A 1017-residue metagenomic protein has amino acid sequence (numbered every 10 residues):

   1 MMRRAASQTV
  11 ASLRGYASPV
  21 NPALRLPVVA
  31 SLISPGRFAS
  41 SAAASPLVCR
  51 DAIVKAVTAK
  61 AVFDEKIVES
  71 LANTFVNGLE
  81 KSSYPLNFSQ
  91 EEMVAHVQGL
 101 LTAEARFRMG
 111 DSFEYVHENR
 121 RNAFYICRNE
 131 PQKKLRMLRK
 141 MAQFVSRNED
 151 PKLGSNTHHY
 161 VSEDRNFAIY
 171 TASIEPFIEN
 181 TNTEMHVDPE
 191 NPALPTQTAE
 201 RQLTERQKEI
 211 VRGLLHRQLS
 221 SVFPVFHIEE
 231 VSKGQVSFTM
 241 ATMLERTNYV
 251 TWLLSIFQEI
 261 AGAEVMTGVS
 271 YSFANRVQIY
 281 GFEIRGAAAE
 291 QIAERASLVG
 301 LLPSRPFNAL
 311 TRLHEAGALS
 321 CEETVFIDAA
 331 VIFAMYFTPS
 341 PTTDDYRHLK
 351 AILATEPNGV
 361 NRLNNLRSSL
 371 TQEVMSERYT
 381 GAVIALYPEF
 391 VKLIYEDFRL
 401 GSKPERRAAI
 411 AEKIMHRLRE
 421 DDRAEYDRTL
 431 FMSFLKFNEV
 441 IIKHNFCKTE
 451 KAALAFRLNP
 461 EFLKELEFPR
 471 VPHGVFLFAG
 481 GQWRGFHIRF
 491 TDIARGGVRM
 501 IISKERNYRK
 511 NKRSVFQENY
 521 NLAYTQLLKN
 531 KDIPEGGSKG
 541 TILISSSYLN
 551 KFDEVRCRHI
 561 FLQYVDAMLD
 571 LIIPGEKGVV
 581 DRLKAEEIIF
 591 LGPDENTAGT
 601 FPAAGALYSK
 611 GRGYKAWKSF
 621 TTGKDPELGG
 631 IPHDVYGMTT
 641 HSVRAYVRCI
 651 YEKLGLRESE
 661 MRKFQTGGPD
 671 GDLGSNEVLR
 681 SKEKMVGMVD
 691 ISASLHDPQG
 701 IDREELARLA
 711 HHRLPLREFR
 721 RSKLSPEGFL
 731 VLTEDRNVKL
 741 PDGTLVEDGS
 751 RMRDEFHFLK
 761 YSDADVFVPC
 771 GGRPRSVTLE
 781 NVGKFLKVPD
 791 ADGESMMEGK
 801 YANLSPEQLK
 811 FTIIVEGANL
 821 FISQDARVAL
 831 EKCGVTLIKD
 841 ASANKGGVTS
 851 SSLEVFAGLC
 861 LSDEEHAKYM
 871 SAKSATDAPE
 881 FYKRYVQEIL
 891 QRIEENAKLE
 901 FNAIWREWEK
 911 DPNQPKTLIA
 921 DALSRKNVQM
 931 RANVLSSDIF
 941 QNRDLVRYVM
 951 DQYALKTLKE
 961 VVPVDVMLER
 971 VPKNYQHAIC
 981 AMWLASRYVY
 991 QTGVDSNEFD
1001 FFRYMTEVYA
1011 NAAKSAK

Functional and structural regions predicted by a protein language model:
M1-A44: N-terminal mitochondrial targeting presequence
R25-I33, A42-G481, F486, I501-K512 (+5 more regions): Non-catalytic interaction/regulatory segments
G234-V236, G496-S503, A616-P632, R720-K739 (+1 more regions): Gly-rich Lys/Arg/Thr-decorated short loops/hinges at beta-loop-alpha junctions or inter-strand turns that position
Y280-E283, K551, V555-R558, K584-A585 (+2 more regions): Terminal amphipathic helices with adjacent charged low-complexity linkers/tails
F468-G496, L527-F552, L591-T600, D625-V643 (+4 more regions): Conserved phosphate/anionic-ligand binding catalytic regions in large, soluble enzymes, centered on
G485, N519-S659: Glycine/serine-rich phosphate-binding loop and adjoining beta1-alpha1 elements at the start of nucleotide-handling
N550, R648-R662, L679, D697-H711 (+2 more regions): Non-transmembrane, aqueous-exposed alpha-helical and coiled segments at domain scale
W617, E627-L706: Hydrophobic, well-ordered beta-alpha structural blocks that scaffold small-molecule cofactor pockets
